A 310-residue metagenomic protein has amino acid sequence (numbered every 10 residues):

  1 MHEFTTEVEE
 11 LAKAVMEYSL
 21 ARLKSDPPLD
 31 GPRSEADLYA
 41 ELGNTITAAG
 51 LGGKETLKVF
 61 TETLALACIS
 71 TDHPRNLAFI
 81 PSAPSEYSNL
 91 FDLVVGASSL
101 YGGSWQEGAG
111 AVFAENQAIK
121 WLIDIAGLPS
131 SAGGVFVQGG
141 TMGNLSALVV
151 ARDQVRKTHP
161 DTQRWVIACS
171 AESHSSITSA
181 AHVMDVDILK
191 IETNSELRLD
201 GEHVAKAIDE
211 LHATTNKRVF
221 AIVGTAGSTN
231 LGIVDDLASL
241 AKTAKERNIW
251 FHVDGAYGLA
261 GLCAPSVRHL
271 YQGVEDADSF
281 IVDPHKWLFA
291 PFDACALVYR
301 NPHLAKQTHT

Functional and structural regions predicted by a protein language model:
M1, L42, S98-Q106, P129-V135 (+3 more regions): Glycine- and acidic
M1-S131: N-terminal entrance/gating region of PLP-dependent enzymes' catalytic architecture
W105-A109, F113, V137-L145, L231-V234: Short, conserved micro-motifs enriched in small and acidic residues
L122-S146, I191-E192: Short loop-beta-helix segment that forms the pyridoxal 5′-phosphate
M142-T308: Conserved PLP-enzyme active-site core in the AAT-like
